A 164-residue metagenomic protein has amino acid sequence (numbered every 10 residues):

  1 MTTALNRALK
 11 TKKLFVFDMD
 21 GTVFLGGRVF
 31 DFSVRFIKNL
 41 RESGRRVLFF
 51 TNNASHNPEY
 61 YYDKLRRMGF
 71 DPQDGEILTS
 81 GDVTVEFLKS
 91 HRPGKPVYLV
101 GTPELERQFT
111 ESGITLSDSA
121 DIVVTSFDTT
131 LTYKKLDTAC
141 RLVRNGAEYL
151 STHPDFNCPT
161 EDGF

Functional and structural regions predicted by a protein language model:
T2-M19, V23-F164: HAD-like aspartate-dependent phosphatase fold
